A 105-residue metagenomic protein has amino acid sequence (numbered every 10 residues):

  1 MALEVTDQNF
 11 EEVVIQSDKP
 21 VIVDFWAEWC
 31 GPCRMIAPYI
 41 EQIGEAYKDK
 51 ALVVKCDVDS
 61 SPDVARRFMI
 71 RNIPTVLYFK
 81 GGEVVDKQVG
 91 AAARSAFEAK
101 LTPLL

Functional and structural regions predicted by a protein language model:
M1-L52, D59-L105: Proteins that catalyze or organize thiol-disulfide redox chemistry and the adjacent proteostasis machinery handling
